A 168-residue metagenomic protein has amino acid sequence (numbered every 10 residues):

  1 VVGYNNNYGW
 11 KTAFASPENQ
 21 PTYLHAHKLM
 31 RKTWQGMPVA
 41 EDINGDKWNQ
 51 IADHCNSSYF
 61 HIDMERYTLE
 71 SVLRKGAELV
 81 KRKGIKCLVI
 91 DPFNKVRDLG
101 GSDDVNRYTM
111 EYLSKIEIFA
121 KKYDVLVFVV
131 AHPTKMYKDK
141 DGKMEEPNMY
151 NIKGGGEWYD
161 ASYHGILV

Functional and structural regions predicted by a protein language model:
V1-N7: Walker A/P-loop NTP-binding motif
V2, A13, H25, L29 (+4 more regions): Generic hydrophobic alpha-helical scaffold/packing signal
N7-G84, D98: Cytosolic-facing regulatory segments adjacent to core modules
P17, F93, H132-P133: Short, ordered loop/turn segments at secondary-structure junctions
T22, G45-N49, L69-L73, N106-S114 (+1 more regions): Amphipathic alpha-helical transducer elements in NTP-driven molecular machines
M37-E41, F60-E65, R97-M110, K140-Y150: Flexible beta-alpha connector loops of hexameric P-loop NTPases
I85-F119: Helical hairpin unit composed of two closely spaced alpha helices linked by a short loop
E111-V168: Phosphate-binding/switch region of NTP-binding enzymes
